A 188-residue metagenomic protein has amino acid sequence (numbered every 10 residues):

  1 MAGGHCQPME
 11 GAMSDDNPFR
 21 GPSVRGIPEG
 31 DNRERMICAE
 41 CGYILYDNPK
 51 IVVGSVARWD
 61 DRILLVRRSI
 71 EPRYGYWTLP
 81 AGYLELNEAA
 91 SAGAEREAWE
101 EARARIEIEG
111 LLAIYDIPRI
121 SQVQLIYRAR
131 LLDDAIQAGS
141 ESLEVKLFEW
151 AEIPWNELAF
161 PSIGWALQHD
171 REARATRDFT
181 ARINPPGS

Functional and structural regions predicted by a protein language model:
A2-R73, Y83-A135, T176-S188: N-terminal leader/linker segments that precede catalytic domains of diphosphate-processing enzymes
P72-G75, K146: A short local loop/turn or secondary-structure capping micro-motif enriched for an aromatic residue
T78: Glycine-rich active-site/cofactor-binding loop and its immediate structural neighborhood
A138-L167: NUDIX/MutT-family hydrolases
H169-A175: C-terminal terminal-structure detector
